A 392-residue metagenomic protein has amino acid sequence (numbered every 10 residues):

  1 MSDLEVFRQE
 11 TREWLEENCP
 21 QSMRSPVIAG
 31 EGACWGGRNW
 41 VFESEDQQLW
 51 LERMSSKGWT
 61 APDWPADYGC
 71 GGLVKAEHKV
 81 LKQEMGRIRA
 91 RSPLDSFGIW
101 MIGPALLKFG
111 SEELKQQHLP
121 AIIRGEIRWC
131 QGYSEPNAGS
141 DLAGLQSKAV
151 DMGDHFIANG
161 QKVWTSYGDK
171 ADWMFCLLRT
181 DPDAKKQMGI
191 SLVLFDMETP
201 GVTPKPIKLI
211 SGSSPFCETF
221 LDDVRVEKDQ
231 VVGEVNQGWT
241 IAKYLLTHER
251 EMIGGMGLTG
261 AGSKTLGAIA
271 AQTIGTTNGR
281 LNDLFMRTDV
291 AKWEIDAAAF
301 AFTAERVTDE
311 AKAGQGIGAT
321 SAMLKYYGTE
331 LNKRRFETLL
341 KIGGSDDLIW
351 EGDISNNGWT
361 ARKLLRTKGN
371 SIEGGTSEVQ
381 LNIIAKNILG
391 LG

Functional and structural regions predicted by a protein language model:
M1-S96, Q117-R124, G254, A268 (+7 more regions): Amphipathic, small/basic residue-rich leader segments at the start of a protein or domain
V27, G275, R280-N282, R287 (+1 more regions): C-terminal helix-coil-helix/basic helical segment that borders enzyme active sites and/or dimer interfaces and provides
A76, V80-L81, M101, N236-E249 (+2 more regions): Glycine-rich phosphate/cofactor-binding loops in nucleotide/flavin-utilizing enzymes
L94-E113, G139: N-terminal glycine-rich flavin-associated loop
G125-Y133, L177: A short, Trp-centered hydrophobic/proline-enriched beta-strand micro-motif
S147-V150: A structural signal for short hydrophobic beta-strand segments in well-ordered beta-sheet cores
D154-H155, N159-K205: A short core secondary-structure module
V202-F302, N370, K386: Glycine-rich beta->alpha junctions and the first turn(s) of the following alpha-helix
